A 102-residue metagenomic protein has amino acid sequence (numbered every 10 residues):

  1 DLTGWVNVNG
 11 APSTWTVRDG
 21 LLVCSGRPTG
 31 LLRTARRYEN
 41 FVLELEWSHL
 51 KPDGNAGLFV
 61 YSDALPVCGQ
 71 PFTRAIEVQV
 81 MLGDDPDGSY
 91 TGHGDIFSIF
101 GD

Functional and structural regions predicted by a protein language model:
D1-D102: Carbohydrate-interacting regions of secretory-pathway proteins
